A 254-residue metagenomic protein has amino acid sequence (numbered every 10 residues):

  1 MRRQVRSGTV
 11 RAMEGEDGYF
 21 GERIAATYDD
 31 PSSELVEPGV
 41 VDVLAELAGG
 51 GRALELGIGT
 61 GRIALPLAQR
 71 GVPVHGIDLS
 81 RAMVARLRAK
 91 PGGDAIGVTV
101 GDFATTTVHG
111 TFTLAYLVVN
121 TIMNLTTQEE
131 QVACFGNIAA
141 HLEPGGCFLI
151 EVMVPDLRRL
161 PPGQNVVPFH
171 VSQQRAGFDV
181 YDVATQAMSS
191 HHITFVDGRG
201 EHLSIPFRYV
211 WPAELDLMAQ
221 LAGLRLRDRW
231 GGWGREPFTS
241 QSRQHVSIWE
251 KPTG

Functional and structural regions predicted by a protein language model:
R3-G49: Conserved class I S-adenosyl-L-methionine
G51-G59: Conserved class I S-adenosyl-L-methionine
T60-T105: Class I SAM-dependent methyltransferase SAM/SAH-binding core
T107-L114: A short acidic, Gly/Pro-enriched loop at the edge of an enzyme's catalytic core that lines a small-molecule cofactor
Y116-V118: A conserved beta-strand element that flanks and buttresses the S-adenosyl-L-methionine
V132-P144: A short glycine-rich, Lys/Arg-flanked "PGG" loop and its adjoining helix->strand segment in the class I
L149-M218: SAM-dependent methyltransferase
P212-G254: C-terminal lobe and adjacent flexible extensions of AdoMet/dcAdoMet transferase-like proteins
